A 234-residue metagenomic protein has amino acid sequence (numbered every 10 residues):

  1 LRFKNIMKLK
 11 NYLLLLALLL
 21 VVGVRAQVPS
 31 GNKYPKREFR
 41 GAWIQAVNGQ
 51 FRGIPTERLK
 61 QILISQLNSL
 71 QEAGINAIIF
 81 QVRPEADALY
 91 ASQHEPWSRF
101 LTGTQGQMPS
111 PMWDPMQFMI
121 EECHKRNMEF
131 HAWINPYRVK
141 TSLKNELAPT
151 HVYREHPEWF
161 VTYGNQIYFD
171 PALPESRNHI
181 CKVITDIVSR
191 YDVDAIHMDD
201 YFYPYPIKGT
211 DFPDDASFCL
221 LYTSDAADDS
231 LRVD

Functional and structural regions predicted by a protein language model:
A17-R25: Hydrophobic h-region of N-terminal signal peptides that target proteins for export in Gram-negative bacteria
P29-P55: Boundary/entry segment of secreted carbohydrate-active catalytic domains
G41, I75-E85, P115-F160, H197-D199: Glycine-rich, aromatic-flanked loop segments that form ligand/cofactor-binding clefts across common enzyme folds
G49-I54, Y137-D186, R190: Active-site-adjacent "subsite" loops/lids of carbohydrate-active enzymes
I54-A73, F100-H124: Aromatic- and glycine-enriched glycan-recognition loops and surfaces that form the carbohydrate-binding subsites
I75-S110: Aromatic-lined carbohydrate-binding/catalytic grooves of carbohydrate-active enzymes
Y90-T102, R138-Y163, Y201-L221: Aromatic- and acidic-residue-enriched segments that line the glycan-binding/catalytic groove of carbohydrate-active
Y222-D229: Conserved small/polar residues in nucleotide/adenosyl-binding loops
